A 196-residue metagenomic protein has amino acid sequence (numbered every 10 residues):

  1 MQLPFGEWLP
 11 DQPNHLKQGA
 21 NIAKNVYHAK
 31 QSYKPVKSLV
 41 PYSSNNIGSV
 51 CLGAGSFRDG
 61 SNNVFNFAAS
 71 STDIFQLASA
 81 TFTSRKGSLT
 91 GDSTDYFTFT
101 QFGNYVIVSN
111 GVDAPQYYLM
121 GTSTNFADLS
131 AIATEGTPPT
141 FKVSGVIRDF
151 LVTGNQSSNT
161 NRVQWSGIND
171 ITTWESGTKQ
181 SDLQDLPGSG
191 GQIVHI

Functional and structural regions predicted by a protein language model:
M1-F82, G136-I196: N-terminal beta-propeller domains
A69, L77, Q101, S109 (+2 more regions): Generic beta-strand structural signal
S71-T72, G111-D113, M120-G121, Q156: An acidic- and aromatic-residue-enriched active-site/binding cleft used to recognize and process polar
Q76, S84, V108-S109, Y117 (+2 more regions): Short hydrophobic/aromatic-rich beta-strand segments that constitute the beta-sheet cores of beta-sandwich/beta-barrel
F82-S84, P115, T122-F126, L183: Predominantly a core beta-strand signature of beta-propeller blades across repeat-based propeller domains
S84-S88, A127-I132, E175-K179: Beta-propeller fold detector
D92-P115: Elongated alpha-helical scaffolds
M120-G145: Asp-box/WD-like beta-propeller blade repeats and closely related beta-sheet repeat scaffolds
